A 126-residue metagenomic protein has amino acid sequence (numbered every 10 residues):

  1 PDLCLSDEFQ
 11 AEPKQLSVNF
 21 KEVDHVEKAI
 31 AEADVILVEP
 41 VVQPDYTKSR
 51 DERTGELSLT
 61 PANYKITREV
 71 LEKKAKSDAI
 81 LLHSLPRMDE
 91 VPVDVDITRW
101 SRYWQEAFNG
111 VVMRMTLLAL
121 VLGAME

Functional and structural regions predicted by a protein language model:
P1-E39, P44: Glycine-rich phosphate/diphosphate-binding loop of Rossmann-like nucleotide-binding domains
L3-L5, R68, F108: Donor-nucleotide binding loops and adjacent catalytic segments primarily of GT-B fold Leloir glycosyltransferases
Q10-A11, R50-R53, V95-T98: Short, glycine/charged-enriched secondary-structure capping and boundary segments
L16, A29, Q43, K74 (+2 more regions): Change "in soluble alpha/beta enzymes" to "in soluble alpha/beta proteins
V26, T67-R68: Acidic, amphipathic alpha-helical patches
P40-K65: Glycine/threonine-rich flexible loop motifs
R68-D78: Short, conserved loop/helix-junction motifs that constitute active-site signature segments in enzyme catalytic cores
D78-E126: Adenosine-phosphate binding glycine-rich loop
